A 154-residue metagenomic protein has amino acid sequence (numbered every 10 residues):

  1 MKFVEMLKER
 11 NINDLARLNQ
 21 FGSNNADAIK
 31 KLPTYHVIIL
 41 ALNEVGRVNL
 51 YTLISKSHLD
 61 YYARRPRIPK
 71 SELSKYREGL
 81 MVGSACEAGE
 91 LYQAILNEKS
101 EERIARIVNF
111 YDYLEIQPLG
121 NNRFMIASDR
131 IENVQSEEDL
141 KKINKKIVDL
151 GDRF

Functional and structural regions predicted by a protein language model:
M1-F154: Phosphodiester-processing cores and adjacent nucleic acid-binding clamps
